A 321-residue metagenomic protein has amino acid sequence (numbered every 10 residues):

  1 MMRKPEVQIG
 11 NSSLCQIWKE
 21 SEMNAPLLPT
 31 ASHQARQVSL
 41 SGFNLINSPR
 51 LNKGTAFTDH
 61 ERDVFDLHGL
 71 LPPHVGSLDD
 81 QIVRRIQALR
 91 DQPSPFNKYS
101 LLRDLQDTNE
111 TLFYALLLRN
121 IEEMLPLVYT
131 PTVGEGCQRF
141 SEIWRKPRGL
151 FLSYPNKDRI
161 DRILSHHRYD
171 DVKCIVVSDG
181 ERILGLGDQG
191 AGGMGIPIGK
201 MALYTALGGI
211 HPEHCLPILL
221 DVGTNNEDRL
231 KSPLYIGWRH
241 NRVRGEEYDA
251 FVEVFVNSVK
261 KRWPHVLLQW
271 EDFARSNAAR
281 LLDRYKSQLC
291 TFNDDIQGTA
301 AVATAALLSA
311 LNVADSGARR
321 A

Functional and structural regions predicted by a protein language model:
M1-M2: Methionine residue identity
P5: Cationic, low-complexity basic patches in intrinsically disordered or flexible, solvent-exposed regions
N24-C290: N-terminal ligand-binding/catalytic initiation module
Q288-L289, N293-A321: Glycine-rich phosphate/diphosphate-binding loop of Rossmann-like nucleotide-binding domains
